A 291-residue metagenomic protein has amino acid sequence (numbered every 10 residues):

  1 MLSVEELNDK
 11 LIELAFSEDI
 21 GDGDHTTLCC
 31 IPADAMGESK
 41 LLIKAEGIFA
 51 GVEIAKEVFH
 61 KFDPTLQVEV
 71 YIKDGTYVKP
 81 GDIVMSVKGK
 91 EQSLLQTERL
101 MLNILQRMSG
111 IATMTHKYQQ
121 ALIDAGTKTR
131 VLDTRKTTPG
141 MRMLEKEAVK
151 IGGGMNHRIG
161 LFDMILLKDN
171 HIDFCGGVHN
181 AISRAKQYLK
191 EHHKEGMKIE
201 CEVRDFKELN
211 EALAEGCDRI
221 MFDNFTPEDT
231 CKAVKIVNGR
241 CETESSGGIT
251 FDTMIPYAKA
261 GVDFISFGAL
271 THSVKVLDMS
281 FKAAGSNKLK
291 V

Functional and structural regions predicted by a protein language model:
M1-E200, K207-E215, R219, C231-I236 (+3 more regions): Acidic/glycine-rich phosphate/pyrophosphate-binding loops and surrounding catalytic core that coordinate Mg2+
E202, D223-N224: Conserved acidic functional residues
N224, G247, A269-L270: Short secondary-structure boundary segments
S246-G247, I265, K282: Cytosolic regulatory modules rich in charged/polar residues
A269-V291: Short, charged, intrinsically disordered terminal tails
